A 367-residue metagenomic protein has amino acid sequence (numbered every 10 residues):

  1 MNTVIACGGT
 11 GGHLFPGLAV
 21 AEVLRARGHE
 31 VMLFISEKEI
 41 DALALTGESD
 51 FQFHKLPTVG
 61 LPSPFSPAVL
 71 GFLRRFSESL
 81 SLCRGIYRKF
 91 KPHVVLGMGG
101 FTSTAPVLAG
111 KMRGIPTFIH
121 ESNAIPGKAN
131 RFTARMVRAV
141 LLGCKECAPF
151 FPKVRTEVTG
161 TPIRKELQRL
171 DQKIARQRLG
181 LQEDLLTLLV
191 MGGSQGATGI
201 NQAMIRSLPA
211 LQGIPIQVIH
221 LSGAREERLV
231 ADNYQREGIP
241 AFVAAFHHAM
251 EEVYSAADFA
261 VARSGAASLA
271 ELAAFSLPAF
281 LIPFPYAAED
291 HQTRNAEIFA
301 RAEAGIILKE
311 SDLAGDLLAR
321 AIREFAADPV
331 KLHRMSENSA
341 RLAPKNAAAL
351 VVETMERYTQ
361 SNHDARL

Functional and structural regions predicted by a protein language model:
N2-G8, R25-R75, A224-E226, S311: Conserved nucleotide-sugar phosphate-binding/catalytic loop shared by glycosyltransferases and other
E30, F51-Q52, K111-K173: Active-site-proximal region of nucleotide-activated glycan assembly enzymes, centered on histidine/acidic-rich loops
E39-S49, Q172-Q177, L181-A260, T293-E297 (+2 more regions): Donor-nucleotide binding loops and adjacent catalytic segments primarily of GT-B fold Leloir glycosyltransferases
D50, L82-L96, T104-F118, R131-M136: Glycosyltransferases and closely related glycan-assembly transferases that use nucleotide-activated donors
S63-V94: An amphipathic, basic-hydrophobic alpha-helix
P92-V94, H247, E251, S255-A270 (+1 more regions): Acidic donor-binding loop of glycosyltransferase active sites
K331-K345: A short, well-ordered alpha-helix in the C-terminal region of glycosyltransferases
P344-L367: C-terminal alpha-helical cap of glycosyltransferases
